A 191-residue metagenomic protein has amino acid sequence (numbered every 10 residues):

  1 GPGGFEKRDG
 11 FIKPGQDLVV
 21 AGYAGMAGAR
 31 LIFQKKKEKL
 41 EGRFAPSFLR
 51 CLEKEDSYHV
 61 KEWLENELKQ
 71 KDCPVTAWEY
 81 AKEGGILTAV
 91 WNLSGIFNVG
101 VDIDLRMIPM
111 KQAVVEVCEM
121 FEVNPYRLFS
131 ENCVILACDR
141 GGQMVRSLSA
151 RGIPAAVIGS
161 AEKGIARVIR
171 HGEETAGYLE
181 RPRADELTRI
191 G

Functional and structural regions predicted by a protein language model:
G1-I32, S160: Glycine-rich anion-binding loops of enzyme active sites
R30-E53: Short, compositionally biased
R30-Q34, A89-W91, R167-H171: Short acidic, glycine/serine/threonine-rich loops at helix termini
Q34-E38, W91-N98, M120, R146-P154: Short, solvent-exposed amphipathic alpha-helical segments in soluble enzyme and RNA/protein-processing domains
L52-S130: Active-site-proximal betaalpha loop/short-helix elements that scaffold phosphoryl/nucleotidyl transfer chemistry
A137-Q143: Helix N-cap motif at beta-to-alpha junctions
R151-G191: Acidic, Ser/Thr/Pro-rich beta/coil linker or hinge segments at domain junctions
